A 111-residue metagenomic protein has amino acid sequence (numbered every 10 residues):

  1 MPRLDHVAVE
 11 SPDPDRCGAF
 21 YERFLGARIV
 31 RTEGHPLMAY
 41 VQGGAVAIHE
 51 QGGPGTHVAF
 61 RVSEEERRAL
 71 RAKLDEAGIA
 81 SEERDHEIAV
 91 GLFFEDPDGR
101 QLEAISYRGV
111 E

Functional and structural regions predicted by a protein language model:
P2, A8-A45: Core segments of cupin and vicinal oxygen chelate
P2, L37, G53, A72 (+1 more regions): N-terminal hydrophobic or amphipathic segments with adjacent small-residue motifs that include Sec signal peptides
L4-P12, Q51-D75, V90-E95: Vicinal oxygen chelate
P14, G34, G44, G52-G53 (+2 more regions): Short strand-connecting beta-turns/loops that link adjacent beta-strands
R28-T56, F60, E64, L102-Y107: Conserved short beta-strand elements that form part of the metal-binding/catalytic scaffold of enzyme active sites
A72, E76-E111: Vicinal oxygen chelate
